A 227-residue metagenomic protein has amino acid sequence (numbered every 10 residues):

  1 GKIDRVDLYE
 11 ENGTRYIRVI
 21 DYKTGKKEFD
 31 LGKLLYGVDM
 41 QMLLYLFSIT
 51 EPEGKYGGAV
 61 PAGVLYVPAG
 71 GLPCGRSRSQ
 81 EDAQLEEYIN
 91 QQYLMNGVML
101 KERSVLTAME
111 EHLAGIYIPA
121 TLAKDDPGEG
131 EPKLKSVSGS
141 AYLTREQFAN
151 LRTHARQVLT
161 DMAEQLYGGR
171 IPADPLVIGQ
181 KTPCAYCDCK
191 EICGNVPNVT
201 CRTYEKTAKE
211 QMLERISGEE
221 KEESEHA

Functional and structural regions predicted by a protein language model:
G1-A227: Structural signature of nuclease core domains in nucleic-acid processing machines
